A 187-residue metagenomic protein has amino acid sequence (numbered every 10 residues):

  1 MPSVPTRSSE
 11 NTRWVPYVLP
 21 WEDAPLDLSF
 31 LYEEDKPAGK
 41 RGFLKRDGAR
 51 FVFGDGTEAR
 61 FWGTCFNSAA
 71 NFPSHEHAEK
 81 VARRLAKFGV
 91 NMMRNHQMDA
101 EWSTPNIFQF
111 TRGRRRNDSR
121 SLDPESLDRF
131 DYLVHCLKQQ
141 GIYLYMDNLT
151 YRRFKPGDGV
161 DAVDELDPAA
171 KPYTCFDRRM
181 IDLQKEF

Functional and structural regions predicted by a protein language model:
M1-R41: N-terminal pre-domain segments of enzymes
P37-F187: Active-site mouth of glycoside hydrolases
